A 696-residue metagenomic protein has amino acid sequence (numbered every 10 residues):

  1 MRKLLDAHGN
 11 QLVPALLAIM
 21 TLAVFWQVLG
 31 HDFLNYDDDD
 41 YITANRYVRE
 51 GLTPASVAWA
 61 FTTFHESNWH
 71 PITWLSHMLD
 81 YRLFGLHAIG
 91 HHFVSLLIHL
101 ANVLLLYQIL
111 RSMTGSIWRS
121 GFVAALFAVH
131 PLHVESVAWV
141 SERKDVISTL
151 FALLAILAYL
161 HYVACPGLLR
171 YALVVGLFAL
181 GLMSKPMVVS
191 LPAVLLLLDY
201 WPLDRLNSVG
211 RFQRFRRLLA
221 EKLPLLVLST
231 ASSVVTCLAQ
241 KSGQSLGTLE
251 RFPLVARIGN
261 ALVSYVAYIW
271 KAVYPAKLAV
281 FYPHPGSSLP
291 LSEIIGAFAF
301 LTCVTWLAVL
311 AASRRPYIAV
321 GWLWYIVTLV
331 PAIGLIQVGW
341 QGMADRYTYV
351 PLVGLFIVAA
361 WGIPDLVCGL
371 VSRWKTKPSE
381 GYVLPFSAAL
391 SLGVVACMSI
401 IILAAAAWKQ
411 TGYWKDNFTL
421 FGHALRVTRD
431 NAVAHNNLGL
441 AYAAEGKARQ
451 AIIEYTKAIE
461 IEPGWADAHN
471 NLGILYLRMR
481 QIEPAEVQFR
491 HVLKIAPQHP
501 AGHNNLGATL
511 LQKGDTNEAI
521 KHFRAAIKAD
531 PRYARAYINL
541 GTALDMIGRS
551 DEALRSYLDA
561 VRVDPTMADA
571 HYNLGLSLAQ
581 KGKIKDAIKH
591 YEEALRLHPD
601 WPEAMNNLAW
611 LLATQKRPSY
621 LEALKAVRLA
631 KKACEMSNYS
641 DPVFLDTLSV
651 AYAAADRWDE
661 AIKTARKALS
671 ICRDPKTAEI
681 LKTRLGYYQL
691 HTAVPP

Functional and structural regions predicted by a protein language model:
M1-Q481, R490, K494-A501, N505-A508: Polytopic membrane enzymes that build or remodel cell-surface glycoconjugates and lipids
Y413-T419, A444-K457, R478-H491, Q498-A501 (+7 more regions): Structural signature of tandem alpha-helical TPR/SEL1-like repeats, specifically the intra-repeat loop/turn
H423, D430, G464, Q498 (+5 more regions): Short coil loop/turn residues that delineate tetratricopeptide repeat
V427, I461, I495, A529 (+4 more regions): Structural marker of alpha-solenoid helical repeat scaffolds
V433-A444, D467-L477, A501-Q512, R535-M546 (+4 more regions): Conserved alpha-helical positions within TPR/SEL1-like repeat arrays
R617-L624, K632-P642, T647, A654-W658 (+1 more regions): Terminal, low-structured helical/coil segments at or just beyond the last alpha-helical repeat
